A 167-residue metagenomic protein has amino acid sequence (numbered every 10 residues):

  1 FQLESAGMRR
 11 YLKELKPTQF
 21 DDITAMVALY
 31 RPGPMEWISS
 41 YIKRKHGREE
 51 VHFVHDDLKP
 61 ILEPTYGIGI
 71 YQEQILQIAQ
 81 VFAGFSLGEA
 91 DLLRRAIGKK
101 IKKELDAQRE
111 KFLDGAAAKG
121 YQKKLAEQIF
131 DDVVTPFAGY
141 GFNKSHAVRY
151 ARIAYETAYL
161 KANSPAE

Functional and structural regions predicted by a protein language model:
F1-E167: Noncatalytic, beta-rich nucleic-acid-contacting surfaces in large DNA/RNA-processing enzymes
